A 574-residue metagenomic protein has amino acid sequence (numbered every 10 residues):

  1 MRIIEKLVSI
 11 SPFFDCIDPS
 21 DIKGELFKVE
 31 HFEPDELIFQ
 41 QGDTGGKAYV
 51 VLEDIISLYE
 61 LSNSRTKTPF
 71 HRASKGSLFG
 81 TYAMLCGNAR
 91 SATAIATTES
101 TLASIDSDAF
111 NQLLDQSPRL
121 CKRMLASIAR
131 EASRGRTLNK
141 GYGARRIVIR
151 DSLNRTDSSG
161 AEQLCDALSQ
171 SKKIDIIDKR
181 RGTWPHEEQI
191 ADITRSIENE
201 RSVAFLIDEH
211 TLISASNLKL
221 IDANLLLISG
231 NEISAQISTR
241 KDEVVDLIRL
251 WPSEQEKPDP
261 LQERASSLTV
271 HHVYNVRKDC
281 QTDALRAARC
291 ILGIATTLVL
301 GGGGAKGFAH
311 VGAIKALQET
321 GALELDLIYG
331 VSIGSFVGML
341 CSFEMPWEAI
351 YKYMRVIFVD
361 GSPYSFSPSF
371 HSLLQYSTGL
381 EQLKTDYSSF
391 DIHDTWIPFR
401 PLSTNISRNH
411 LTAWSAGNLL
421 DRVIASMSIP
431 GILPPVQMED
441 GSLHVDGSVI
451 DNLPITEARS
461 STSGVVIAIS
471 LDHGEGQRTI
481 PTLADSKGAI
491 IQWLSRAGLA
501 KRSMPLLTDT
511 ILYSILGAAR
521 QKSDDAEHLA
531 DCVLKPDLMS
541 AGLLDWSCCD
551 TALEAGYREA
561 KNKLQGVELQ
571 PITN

Functional and structural regions predicted by a protein language model:
M1-E36, M84, Q116-C121: Cyclic nucleotide-binding regulatory module and flanking cytosolic helices
I3, P19, A89-S91, S107-Y142: A small-molecule sensor/coupling module
H31-E99: Cyclic nucleotide-binding regulatory domains
A144-Q170: Glycine-rich phosphate-binding P-loop
S196-S214, H444-S448: Switch II (G3) loop of P-loop NTPases
I207-V276: Conserved catalytic-core segment of NTP-binding enzymes
R249-T269, C280-Q281, T296, W347-D386 (+3 more regions): Non-catalytic peripheral regions of patatin-like phospholipases
C280-L327, Q382: Helix-rich "cap/lid" substructures immediately adjacent to catalytic or cofactor-binding pockets
